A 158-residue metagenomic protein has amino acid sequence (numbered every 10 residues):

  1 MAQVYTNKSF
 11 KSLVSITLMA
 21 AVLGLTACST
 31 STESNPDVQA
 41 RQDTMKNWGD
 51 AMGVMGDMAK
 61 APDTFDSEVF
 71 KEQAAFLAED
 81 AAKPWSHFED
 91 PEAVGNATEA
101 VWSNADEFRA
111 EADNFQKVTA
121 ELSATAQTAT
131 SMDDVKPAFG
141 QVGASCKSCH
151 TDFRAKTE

Functional and structural regions predicted by a protein language model:
M1-A2, D90: Short regulatory "switch" loops immediately downstream of catalytic or recognition motifs within protein catalytic
A2-T17: Bacterial N-terminal signal peptides that target proteins for export
V14, A21-A27: C-terminal segment of classical bacterial N-terminal signal peptides
T17-A20, E79: A generic structural signal for short, solvent-exposed coil/turn residues that cap or connect secondary-structure
T26-S67, A75-E158: Sequence context surrounding c-type heme c attachment/ligation sites in exported
K71: Conserved catalytic core of two-component sensor histidine kinases
